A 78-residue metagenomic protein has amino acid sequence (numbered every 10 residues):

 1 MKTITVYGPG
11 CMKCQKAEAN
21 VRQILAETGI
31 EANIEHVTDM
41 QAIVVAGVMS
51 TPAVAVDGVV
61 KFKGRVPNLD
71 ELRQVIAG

Functional and structural regions predicted by a protein language model:
M1-I4, E31-T38, Q74-V75: Terminal leader/tail segments of proteins
M1-N20: Local sequence-structure signature of Cys/Sec-based thiol-disulfide redox active-site neighborhoods
G8, V56-G58: Short glycine-centered, acidic/aromatic-flanked micro-motifs in structured strand/loop junctions that mark active-site
K16-A19, M49, P67: Generic recognition of short, well-ordered alpha-helical segments
N20-E35: Conserved helix-turn-beta segment immediately C-terminal to the redox Cys motif in thioredoxin-like folds
Q41: Acidic phosphotransfer microenvironment of two-component signaling modules
G47-V54: Structural micro-motif
G58-G78: Non-catalytic, surface beta->alpha helical segment in thiol-disulfide oxidoreductase systems
